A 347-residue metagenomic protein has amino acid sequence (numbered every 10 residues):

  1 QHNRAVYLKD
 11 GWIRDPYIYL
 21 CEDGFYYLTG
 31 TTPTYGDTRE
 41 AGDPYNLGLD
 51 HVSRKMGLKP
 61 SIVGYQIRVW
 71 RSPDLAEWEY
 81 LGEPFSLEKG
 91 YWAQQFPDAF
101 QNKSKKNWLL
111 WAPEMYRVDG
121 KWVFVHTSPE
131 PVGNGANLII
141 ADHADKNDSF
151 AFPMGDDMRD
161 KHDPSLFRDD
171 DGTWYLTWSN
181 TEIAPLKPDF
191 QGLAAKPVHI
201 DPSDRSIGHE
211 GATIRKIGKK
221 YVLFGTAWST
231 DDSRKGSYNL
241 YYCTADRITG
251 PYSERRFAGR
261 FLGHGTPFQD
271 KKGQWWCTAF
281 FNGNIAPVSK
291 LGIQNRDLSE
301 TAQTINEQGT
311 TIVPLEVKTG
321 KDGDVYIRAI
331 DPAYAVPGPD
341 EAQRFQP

Functional and structural regions predicted by a protein language model:
Q1-P347: Carbohydrate-active catalytic/glycan-binding domains of CAZyme proteins, especially the secreted or lumenal ectodomains
